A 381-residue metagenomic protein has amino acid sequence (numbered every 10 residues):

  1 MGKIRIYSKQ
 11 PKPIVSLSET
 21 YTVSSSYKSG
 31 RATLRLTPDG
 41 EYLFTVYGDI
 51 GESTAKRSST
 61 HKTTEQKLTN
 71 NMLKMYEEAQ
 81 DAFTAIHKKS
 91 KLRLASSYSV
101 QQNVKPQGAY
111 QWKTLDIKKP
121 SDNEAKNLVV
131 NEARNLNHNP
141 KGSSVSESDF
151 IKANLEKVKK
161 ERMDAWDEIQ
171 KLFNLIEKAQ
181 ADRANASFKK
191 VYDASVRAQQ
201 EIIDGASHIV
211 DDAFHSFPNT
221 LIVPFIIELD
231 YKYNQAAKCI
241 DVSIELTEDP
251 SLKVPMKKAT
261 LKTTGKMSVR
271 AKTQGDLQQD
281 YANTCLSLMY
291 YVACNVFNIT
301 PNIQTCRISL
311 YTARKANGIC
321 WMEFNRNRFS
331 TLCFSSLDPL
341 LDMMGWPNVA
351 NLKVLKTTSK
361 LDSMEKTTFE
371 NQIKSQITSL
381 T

Functional and structural regions predicted by a protein language model:
M1-T381: Long, charge-dense low-complexity segments
